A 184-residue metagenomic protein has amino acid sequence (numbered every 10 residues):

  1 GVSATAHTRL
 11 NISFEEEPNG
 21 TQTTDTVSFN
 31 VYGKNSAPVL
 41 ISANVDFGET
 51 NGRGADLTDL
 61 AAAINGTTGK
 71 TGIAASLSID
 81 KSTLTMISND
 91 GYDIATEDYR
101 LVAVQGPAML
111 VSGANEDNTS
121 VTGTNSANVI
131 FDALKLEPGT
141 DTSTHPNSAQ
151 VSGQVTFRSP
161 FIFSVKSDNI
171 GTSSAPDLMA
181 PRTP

Functional and structural regions predicted by a protein language model:
G1-R158, S164-V165: Extended, beta-strand-rich, solvent-exposed assembly scaffolds of outer structural proteins
N169-G171: Extended intrinsically disordered, low-complexity coil regions enriched in Ser, Thr, Gly, Ala and often Pro
A175-P184: Type III/flagellar export substrates
